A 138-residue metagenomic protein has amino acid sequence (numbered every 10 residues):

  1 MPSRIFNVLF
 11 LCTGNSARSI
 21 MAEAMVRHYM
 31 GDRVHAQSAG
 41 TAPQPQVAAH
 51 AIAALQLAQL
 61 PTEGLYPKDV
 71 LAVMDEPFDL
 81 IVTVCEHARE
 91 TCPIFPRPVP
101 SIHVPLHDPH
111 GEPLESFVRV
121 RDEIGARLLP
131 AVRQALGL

Functional and structural regions predicted by a protein language model:
M1-L138: Short polar/charged helix/loop
